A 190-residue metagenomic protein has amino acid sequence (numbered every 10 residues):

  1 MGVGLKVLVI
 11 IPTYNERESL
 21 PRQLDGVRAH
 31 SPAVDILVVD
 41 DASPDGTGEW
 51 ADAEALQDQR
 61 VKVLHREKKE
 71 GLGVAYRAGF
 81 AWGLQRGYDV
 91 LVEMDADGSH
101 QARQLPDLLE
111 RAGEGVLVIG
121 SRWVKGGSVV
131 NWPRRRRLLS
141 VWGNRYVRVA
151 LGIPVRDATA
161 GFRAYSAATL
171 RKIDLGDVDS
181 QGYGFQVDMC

Functional and structural regions predicted by a protein language model:
L5, Q57-V61: A short helix-to-beta-strand connector/capping loop
K6-L8, D35, D188: Cell-envelope/extracellular polymer assembly enzymes that use nucleotide-activated donors
I11, A33-S43, L64-H65, M94: Short beta-strand/loop segment that forms part of the nucleotide-sugar
E16-A29: Short, well-formed alpha-helical segments that are part of the catalytic scaffolds of diverse glycosyltransferases
H30-S31, E54-D58: Acidic-histidine catalytic/liganding microenvironments
D35, R60-K62, P154: Conserved beta-strand segments of alpha/beta enzyme cores
D40-E49, G98: A conserved acidic beta->alpha catalytic loop
R66-Q85, V90, A102-Y183: Acceptor/aglycone-binding surface of glycosyltransferases and processive sugar-polymer synthases
